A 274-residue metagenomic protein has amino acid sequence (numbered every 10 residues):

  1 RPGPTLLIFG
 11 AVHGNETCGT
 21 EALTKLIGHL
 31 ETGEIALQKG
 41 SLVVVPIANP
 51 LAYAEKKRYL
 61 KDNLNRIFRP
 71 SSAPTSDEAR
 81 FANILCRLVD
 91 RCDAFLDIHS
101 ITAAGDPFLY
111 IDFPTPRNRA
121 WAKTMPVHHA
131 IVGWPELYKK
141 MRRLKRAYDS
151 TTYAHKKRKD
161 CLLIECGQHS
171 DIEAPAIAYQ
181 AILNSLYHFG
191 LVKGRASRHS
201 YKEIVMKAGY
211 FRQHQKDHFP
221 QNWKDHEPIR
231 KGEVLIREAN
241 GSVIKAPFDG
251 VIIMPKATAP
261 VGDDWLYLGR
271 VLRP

Functional and structural regions predicted by a protein language model:
R1-P274: Structured catalytic-domain cores with a bias toward divalent-metal coordination
